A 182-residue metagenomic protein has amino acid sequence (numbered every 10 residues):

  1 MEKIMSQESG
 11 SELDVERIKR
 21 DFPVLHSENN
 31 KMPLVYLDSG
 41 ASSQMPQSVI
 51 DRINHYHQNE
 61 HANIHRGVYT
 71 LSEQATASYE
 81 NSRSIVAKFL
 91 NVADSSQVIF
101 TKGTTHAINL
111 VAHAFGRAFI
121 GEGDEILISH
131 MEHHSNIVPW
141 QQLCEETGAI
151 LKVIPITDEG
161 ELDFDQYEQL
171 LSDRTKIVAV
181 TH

Functional and structural regions predicted by a protein language model:
M1-H182: Pyridoxal 5′-phosphate
